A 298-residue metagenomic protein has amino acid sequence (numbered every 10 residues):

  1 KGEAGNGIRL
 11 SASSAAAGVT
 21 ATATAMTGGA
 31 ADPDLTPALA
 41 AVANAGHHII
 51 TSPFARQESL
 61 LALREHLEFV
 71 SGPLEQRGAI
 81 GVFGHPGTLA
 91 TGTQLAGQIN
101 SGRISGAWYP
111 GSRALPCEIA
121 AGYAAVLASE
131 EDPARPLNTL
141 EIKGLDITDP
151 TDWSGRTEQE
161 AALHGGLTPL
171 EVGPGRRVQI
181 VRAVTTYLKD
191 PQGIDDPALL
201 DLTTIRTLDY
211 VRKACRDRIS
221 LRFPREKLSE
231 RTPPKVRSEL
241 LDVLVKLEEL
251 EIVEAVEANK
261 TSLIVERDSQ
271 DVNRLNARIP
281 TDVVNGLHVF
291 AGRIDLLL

Functional and structural regions predicted by a protein language model:
K1-C117, N259-T261: Polar low-complexity, Ser/Thr/Gly/Ala/Asp/Asn-rich disordered segments used for subunit assembly and tip/surface
G29, A125, G165-G166: Glycine-centered small-residue hotspots that permit tight backbone geometry or close packing
G87-A162: Loop-centered beta-sheet repeat module
A134, T139-D152, E158-L298: Structured, hydrophobic secondary-structure cores that serve as assembly/anchoring elements
